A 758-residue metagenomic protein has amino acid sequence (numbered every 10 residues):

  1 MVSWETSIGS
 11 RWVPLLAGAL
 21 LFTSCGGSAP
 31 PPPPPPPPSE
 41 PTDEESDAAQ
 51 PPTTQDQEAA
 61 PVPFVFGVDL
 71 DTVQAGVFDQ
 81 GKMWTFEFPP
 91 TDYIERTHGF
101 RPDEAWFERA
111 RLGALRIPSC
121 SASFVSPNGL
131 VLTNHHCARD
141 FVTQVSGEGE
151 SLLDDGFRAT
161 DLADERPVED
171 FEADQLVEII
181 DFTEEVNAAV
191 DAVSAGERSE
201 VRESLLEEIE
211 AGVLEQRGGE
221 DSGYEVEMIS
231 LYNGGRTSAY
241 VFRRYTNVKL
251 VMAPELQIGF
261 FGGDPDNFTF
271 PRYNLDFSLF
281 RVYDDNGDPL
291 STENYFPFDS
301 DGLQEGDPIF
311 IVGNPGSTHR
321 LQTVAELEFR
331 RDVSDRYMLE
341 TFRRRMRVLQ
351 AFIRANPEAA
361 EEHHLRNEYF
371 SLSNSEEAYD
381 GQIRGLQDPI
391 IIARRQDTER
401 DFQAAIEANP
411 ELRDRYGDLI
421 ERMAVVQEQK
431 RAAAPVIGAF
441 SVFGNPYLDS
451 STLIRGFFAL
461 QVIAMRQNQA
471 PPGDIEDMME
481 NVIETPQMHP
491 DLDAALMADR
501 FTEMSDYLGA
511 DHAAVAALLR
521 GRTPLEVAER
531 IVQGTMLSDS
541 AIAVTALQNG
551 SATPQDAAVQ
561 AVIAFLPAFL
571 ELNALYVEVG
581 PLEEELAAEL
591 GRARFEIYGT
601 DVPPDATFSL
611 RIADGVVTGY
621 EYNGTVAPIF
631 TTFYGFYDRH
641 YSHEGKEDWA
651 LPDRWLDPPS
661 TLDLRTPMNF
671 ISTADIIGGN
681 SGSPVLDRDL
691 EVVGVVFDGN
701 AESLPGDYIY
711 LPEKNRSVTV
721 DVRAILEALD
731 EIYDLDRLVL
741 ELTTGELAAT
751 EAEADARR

Functional and structural regions predicted by a protein language model:
V2-W4, S10, A19-R758: Terminal presequence/propeptide segments associated with secretion/organelle targeting and zymogen/polyprotein
V13-L15: Small-residue packing motifs within transmembrane alpha-helices
